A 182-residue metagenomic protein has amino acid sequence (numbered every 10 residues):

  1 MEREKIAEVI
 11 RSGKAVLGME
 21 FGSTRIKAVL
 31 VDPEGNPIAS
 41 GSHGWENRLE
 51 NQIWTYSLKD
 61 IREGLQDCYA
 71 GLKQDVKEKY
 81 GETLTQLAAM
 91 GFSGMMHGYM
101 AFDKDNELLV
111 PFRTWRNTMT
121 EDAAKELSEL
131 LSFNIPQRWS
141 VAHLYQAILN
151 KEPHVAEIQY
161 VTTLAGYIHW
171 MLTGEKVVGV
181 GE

Functional and structural regions predicted by a protein language model:
M1-V110, K125, E157: N-terminal glycine/serine-rich phosphate-binding loop of ATP-dependent small-molecule kinases, especially carbohydrate
F21-S23, E34, F102, L131-E182: Gly/Ser/Thr-rich active-site cleft segment
W54, S128-F133: Short glycine/proline- and acidic residue-enriched helix-loop micro-motifs that form flexible lids or anion-recognition
P111, A123, M171: Residues that scaffold the ATP/ADP-binding catalytic core of kinase and kinase-like folds
N117: Carbohydrate-associated surface elements
T120: Gly/Ser-rich phosphate-binding catalytic loop and adjacent alpha/beta segment that cradle a phosphoryl group at enzyme
A124-L127, A147: A generic structural signal for nonpolar/aromatic side chains embedded in well-ordered alpha-helices
